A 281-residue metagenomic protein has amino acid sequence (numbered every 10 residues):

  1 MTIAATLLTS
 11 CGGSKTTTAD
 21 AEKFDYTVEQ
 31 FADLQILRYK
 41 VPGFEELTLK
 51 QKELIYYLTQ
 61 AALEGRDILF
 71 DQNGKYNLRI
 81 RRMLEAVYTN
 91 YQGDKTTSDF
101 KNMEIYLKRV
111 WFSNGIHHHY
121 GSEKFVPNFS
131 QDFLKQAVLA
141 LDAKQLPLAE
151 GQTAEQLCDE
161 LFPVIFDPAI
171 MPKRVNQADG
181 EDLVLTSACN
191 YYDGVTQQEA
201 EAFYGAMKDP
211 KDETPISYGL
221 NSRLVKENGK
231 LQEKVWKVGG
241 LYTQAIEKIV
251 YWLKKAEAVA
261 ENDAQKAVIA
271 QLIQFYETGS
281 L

Functional and structural regions predicted by a protein language model:
A5, A61-E64, Q274-G279: A short structural micro-motif
T6-S10: C-terminal motif of bacterial Sec signal peptides marking the signal peptidase cleavage site
G12-S14: Bacterial signal peptide processing site
A21-K234, G240-A258: N-terminal helix-rich structural modules
I249, Q265-I273, G279: Segments forming glycine/polar-rich beta-alpha architectures that bind adenosine-containing cofactors
